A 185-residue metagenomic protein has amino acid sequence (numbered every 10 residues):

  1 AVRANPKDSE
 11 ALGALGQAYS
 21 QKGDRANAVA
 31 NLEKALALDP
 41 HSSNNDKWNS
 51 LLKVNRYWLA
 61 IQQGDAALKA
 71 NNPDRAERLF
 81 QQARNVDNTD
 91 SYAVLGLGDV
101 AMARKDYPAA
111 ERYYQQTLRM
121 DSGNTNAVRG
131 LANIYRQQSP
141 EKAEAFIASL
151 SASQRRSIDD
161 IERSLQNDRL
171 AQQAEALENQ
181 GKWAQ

Functional and structural regions predicted by a protein language model:
V2-R3, L36-A37, Q81-N85, Q116-R119 (+1 more regions): Conserved structural position within tetratricopeptide repeats
E10, N44-K47, L51, W58 (+4 more regions): Start-of-helix register in tetratricopeptide repeats
A14, W48-L51, Q62, G96 (+2 more regions): Canonical tetratricopeptide repeat
Q21, V54, W58, K69 (+3 more regions): Register position in tetratricopeptide repeats
